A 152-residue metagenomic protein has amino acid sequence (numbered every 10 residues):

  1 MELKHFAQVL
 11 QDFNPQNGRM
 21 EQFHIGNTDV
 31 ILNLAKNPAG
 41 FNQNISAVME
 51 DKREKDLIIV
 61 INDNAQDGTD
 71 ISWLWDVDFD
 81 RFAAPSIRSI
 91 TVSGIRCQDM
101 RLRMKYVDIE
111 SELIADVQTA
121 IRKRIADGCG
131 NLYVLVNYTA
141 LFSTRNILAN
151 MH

Functional and structural regions predicted by a protein language model:
M1-I31, A35: Gly/charged, well-structured mid-domain segments that form the phosphate/adenylate-handling core of ATP-dependent
E2, R53-E54, S86, G128-G130: Short loop/turn motifs at secondary-structure junctions
L3, P38, V117-Q118: Residues at or immediately preceding the N-termini of alpha-helices
Q16, T28, L34-L113, M151: Active-site beta-alpha connecting loops in nucleotide-dependent enzymes
Q98-Y106, E110-H152: Generic C-terminus detector
